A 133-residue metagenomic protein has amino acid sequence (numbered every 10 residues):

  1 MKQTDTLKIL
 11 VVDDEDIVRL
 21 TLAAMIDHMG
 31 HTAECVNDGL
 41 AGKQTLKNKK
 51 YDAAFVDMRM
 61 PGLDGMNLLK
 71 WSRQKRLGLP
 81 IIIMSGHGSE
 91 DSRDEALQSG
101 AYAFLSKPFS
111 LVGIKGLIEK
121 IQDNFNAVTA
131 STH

Functional and structural regions predicted by a protein language model:
D16-E34: Two-component/phosphorelay signaling modules centered on CheY-like receiver
N37-A41, D64-N67: Acidic catalytic/metal-coordinating carboxylates
Q44, M66-L77: Short amphipathic alpha-helix used as the core "switch/output" element in two-component signaling
K50-F55: Active-site beta3 strand of CheY-like receiver
M60: Receiver (REC) domain active-site loop signature in two-component systems and cognate sites in sensor histidine kinases
D91, F109-I118: C-terminal output helix
